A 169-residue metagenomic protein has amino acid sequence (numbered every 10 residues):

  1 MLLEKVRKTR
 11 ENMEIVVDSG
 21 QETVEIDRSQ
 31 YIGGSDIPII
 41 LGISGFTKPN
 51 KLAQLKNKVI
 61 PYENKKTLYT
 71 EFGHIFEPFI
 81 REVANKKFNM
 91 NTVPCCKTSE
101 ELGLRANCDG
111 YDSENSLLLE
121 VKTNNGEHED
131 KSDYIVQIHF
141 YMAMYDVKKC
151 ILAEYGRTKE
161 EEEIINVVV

Functional and structural regions predicted by a protein language model:
M1-I75, F79, K87: Charged, glycine-rich intrinsically disordered N-terminal tails and low-complexity linkers that flank
T70, K87-V169: Nucleic-acid nuclease catalytic cores
E77-R81, I135-I138: Short, well-ordered alpha-helical scaffold segments within catalytic/effector domains
